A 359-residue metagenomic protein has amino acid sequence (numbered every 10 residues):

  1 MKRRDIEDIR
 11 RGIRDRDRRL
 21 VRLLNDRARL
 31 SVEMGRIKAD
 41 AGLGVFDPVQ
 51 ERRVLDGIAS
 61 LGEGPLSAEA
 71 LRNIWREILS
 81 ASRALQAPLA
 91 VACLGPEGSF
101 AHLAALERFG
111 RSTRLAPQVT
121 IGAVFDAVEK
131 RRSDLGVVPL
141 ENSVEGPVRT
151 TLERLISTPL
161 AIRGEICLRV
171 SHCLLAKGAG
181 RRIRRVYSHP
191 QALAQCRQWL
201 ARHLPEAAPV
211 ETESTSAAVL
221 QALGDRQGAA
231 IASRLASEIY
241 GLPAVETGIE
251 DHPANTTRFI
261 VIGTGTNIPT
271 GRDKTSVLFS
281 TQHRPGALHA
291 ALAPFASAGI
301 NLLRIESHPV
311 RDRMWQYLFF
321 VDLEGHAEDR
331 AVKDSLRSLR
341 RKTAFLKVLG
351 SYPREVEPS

Functional and structural regions predicted by a protein language model:
M1-S359: Domain-level signature for soluble enzymes in the chorismate/prephenate branch of the shikimate pathway
